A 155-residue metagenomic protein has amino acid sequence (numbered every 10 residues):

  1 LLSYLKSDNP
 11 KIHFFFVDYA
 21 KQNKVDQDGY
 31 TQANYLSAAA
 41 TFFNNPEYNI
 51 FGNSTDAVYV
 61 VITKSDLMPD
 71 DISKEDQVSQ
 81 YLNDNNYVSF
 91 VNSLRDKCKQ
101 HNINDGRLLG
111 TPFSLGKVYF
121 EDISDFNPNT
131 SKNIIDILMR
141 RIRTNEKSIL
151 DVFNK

Functional and structural regions predicted by a protein language model:
L1-L5, D56, S73-D76, I103-K155: Non-catalytic alpha-helical scaffolds
L2-N104: Conserved C-terminal guanine-recognition region of P-loop GTPase G domains, centered on the G4
